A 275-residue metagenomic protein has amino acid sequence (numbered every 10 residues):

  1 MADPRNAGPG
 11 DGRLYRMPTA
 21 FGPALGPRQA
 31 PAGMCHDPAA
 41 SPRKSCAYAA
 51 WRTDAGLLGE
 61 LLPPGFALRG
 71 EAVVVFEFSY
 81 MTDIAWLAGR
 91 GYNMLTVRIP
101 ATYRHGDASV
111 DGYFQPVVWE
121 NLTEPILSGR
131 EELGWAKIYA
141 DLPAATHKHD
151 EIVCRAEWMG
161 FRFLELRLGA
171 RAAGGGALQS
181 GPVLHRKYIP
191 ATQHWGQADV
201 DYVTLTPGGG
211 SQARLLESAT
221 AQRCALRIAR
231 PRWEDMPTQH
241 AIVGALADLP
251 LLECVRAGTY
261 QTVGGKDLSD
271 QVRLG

Functional and structural regions predicted by a protein language model:
A2-A30, G129-G275: Interaction-surface and assembly-scaffold signal
P27-Y80: N-terminal ordered "arm"
S41-R43, G89-N93, K148: Solvent-exposed loop and beta-edge segments used for protein-protein assembly and interaction
R52, S79, P100-T102, W119 (+1 more regions): Structured loops at beta-to-helix junctions and adjacent beta-edge loops in soluble globular domains
T53-G56, M81-D83, T102-G106, F161 (+1 more regions): Generic structural motif
L68-T102: Short, structured protein-protein interaction patches enriched in aromatics and acidic/basic residues, typified by
R98-E132: Hydrophobic alpha-helical segments and helix pairs
